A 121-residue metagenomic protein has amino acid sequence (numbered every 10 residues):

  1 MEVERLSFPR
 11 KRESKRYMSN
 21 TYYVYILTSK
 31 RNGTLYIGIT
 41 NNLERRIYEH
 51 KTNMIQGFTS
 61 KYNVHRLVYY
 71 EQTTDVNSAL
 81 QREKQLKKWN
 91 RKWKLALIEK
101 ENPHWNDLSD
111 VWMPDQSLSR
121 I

Functional and structural regions predicted by a protein language model:
M1-Q56, S60-Q72, N77-K84, E101-P103 (+1 more regions): GIY-YIG nuclease catalytic motif and its immediate N-terminal context
K84-L97: Short arginine-rich
